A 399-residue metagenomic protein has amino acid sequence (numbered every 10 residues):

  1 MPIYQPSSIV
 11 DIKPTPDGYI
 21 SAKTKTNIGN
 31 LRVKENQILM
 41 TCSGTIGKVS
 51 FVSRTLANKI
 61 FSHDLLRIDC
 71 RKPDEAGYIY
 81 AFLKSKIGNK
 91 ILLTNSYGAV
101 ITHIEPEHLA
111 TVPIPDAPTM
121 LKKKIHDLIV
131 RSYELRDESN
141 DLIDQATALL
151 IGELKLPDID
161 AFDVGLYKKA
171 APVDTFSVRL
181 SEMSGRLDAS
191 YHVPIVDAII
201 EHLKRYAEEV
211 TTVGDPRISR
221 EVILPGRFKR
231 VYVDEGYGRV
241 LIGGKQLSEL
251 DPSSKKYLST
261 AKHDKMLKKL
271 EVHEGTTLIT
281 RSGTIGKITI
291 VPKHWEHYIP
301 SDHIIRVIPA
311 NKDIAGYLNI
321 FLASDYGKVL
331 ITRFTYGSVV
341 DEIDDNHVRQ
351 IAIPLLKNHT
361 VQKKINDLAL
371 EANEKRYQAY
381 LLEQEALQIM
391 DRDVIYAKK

Functional and structural regions predicted by a protein language model:
M1, V10-K13, D17-Y19, N30-V33 (+5 more regions): Short, surface-exposed loop/turn microsegments at beta-strand edges and helix-strand junctions
S7-E35, G214-K229, K245-E274: Sequence-specific dsDNA recognition surfaces
I9, N27, T41-G47, Y80-L93 (+1 more regions): Well-ordered mid-protein domain cores that form the structural environment of catalytic cofactors
N27-I28, T55, A99, M266-L267 (+2 more regions): A structural connector/turn signal
G29, M40-A81, G243, T280-F321: A short beta-sheet element
K59-L66, G98-M120, Y298-I305, Y336-V361: A short glycine-rich beta-alpha junction/loop motif
P118-F228, H359-K399: Non-catalytic DNA-recognition/assembly elements of restriction-modification systems
